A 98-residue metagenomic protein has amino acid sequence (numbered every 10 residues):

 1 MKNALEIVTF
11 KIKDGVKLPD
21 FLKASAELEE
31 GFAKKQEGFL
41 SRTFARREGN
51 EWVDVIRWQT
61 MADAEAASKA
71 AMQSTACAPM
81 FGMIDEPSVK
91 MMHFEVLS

Functional and structural regions predicted by a protein language model:
M1-A4, F10-K13, L40-E51, A76-S98: Glycine-rich beta-strand-turn "strand-cap" elements at beta-sheet edges
A4, V8, A64-A67: Small-side-chain structural scaffolding
T9-D14, I56-W58: Short beta-strand-to-loop capping motifs
K11-K23: Short, surface-exposed ligand-recognition loops at beta-strand->loop->(often short) alpha-helix junctions that present
D14, N50, T60-A64: Short, charged/polar surface micro-motifs in flexible loops or helix N-caps
L18-D20, W52, A64-A66: Short acidic, gly/pro-rich beta-turn/loop elements at beta-sheet edges and active-site/ligand-binding grooves
E27, G31-L40, R57-M92: An amphipathic, aromatic/His-enriched active-site/gating alpha helix that lines ligand/cofactor pockets
